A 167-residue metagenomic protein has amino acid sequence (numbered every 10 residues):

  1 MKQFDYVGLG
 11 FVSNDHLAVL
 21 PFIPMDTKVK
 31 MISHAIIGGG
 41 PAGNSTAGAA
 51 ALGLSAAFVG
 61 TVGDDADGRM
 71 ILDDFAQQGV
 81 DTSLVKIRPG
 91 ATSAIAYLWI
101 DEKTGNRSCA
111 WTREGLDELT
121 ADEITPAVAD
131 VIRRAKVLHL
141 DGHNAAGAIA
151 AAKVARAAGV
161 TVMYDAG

Functional and structural regions predicted by a protein language model:
M1-T61, A66-M70, N106: Glycine-rich phosphate/adenosyl-contacting loop at the front of the ribokinase-like
M1-V12, D74-I87, W99-G167: Ribokinase/PfkB-type carbohydrate-kinase core domain
K2, L52, Q78, A91-A94: Short, basic and Ser/Thr-rich N-terminal targeting/leader segments
V29-S33, I95, D141: Generic hydrophobic-segment detector
G40-N44, T92-I95, A146-I149: Short glycine/serine/threonine-rich phosphate/pyrophosphate-binding segments that cradle anionic phosphate groups
D64, G90-A91: Positions that flank functional sites
R69-L72, I95-L98: Short secondary-structure transition/capping segments
